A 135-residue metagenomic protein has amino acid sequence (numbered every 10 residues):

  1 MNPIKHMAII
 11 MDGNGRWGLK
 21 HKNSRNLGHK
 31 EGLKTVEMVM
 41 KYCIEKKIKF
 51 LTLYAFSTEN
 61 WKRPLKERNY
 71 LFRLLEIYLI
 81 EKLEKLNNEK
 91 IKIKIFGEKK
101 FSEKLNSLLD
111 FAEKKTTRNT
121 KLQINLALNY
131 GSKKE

Functional and structural regions predicted by a protein language model:
M1-E135: Flexible, compositionally biased loop and terminal segments
